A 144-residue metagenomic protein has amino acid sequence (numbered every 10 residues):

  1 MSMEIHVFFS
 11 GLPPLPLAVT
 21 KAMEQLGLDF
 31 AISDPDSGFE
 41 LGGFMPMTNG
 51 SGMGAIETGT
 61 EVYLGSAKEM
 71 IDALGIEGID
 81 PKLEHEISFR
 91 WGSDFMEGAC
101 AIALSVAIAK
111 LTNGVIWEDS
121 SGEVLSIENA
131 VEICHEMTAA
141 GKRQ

Functional and structural regions predicted by a protein language model:
M1-Q144: Acidic (Asp/Glu-rich) sequence patches and key acidic residues that form negatively charged surfaces used
